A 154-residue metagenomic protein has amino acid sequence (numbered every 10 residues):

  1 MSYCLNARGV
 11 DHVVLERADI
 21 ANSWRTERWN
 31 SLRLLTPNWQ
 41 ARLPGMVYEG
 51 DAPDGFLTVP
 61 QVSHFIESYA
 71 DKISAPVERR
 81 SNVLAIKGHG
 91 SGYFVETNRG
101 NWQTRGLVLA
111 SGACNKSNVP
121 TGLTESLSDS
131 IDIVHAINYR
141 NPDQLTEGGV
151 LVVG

Functional and structural regions predicted by a protein language model:
M1, D19-I20: Conserved Rossmann-like nucleotide-cofactor binding loop
M1-V14, L151-V152: N-terminal Rossmann-like FAD-binding beta1-loop-alpha1 element of flavoenzymes
S2-Y3, T26, V119-L123: Short amphipathic alpha-helical segments
D11, P76-E78, D132: Conserved beta-strand segments of alpha/beta enzyme cores
L15, N22-S63: Glycine-rich active-site loop/strand segments that organize a redox cofactor
R42-V59, A85, G92-V95, D143-G149: Helix-loop-beta segment of a Rossmann-like dinucleotide-binding subdomain
G55-K116: Feature captures the FAD/FMN-dependent oxidoreductase FAD-binding
T58, S111-G154: Glycine-rich dinucleotide-binding loop and its adjacent helix/turn
